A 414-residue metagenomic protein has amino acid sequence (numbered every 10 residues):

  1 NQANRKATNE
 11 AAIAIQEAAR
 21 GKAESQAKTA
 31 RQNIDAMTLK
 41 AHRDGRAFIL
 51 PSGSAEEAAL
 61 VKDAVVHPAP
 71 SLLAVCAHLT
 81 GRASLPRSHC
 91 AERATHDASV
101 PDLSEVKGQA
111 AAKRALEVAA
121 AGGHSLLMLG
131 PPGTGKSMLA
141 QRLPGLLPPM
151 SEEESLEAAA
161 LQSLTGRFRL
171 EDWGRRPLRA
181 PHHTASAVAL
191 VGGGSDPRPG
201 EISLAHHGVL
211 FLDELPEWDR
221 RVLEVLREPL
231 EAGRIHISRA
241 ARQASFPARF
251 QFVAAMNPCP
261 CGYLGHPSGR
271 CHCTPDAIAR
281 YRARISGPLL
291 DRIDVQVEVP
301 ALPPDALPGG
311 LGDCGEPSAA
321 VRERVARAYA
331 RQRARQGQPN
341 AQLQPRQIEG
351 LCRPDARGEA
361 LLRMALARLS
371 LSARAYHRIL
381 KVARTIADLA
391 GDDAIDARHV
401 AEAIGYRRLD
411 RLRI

Functional and structural regions predicted by a protein language model:
N1-H42: Extended amphipathic alpha-helical segments
Q32, R87, M128, S151 (+4 more regions): Active-site phosphate-binding and catalytic loops of NTP-dependent enzymes
A36, D44-L127, P131, M138 (+3 more regions): Peripheral, non-AAA+ core regions of ATP-driven protein-machinery
A83-V118, G122, E152-I202: P-loop NTPase nucleotide-binding/switch module
L127-L170, A232: Walker A/P-loop
P197, R220-I414: Basic, amphipathic alpha-helical bundle interface domains used for macromolecular binding and assembly
H207, D213-E214, V225: Walker B catalytic acidic pair
